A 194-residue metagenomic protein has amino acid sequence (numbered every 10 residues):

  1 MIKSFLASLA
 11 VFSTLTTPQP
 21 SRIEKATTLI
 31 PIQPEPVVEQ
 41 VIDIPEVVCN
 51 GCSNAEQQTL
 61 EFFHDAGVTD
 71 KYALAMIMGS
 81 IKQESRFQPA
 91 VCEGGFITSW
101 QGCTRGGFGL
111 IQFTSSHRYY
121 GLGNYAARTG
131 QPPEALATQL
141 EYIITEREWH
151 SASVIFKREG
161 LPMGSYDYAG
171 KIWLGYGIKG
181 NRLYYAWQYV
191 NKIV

Functional and structural regions predicted by a protein language model:
I2-A66: N-terminal export signals and maturation junctions of secreted/periplasmic proteins
I2-P31, Y119-V194: Non-catalytic cell-wall polysaccharide-engagement segments
V37-Q58, S85-L161: Peptidoglycan-targeting cell-wall enzymes and recognition modules
A55-T59, A73, S80, Q139 (+1 more regions): General structural feature for long, well-ordered alpha-helical segments within catalytic domains of soluble enzymes
F63, K71-Y72: GGW-centered surface loops in extracellular recognition modules
T69-D70, P132: Short coil/loop linkers at secondary-structure junctions
Y72-Q88: Short, functionally critical alpha-helical segments immediately adjacent to catalytic or ligand/cofactor-binding
